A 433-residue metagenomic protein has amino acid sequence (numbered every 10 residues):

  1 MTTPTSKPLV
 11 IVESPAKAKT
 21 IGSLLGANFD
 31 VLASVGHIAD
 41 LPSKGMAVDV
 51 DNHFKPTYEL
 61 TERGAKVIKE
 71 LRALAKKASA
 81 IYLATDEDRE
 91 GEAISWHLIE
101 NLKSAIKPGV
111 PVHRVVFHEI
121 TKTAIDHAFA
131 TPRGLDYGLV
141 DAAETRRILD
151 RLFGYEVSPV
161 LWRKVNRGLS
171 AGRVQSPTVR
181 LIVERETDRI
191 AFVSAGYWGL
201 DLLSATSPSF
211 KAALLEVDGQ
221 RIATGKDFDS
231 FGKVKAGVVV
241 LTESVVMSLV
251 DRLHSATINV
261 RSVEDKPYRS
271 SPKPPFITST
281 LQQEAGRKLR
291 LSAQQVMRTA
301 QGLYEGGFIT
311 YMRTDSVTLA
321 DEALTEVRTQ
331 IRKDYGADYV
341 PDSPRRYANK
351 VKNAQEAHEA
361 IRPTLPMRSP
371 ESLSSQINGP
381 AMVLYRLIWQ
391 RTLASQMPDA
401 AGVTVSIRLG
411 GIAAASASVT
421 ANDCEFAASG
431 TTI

Functional and structural regions predicted by a protein language model:
M1-R147, F228, G237-V240, S244-M247: Intrinsically disordered, low-complexity regulatory segments
S6-K7, D86-D88, N166-S170, D265-P274 (+2 more regions): Conserved short loop/turn motifs at secondary-structure junctions
K17, E90-I94, T145, S170 (+4 more regions): Hydrophobic (often cysteine-bearing) scaffold residues that line and stabilize catalytic clefts of nucleotide/cofactor
D30, A39-L60, A171-Q301, G336-A337 (+2 more regions): Long, highly charged, low-complexity internal segments
K76, I120-T206, D265-R269: C-terminal or mid-to-C-terminal helical accessory/interaction module adjacent to the motor/catalytic core
H118-T123, I277-S279, T299-I309: Short, conserved phosphate-binding/catalytic loop or strand-edge motifs used in phosphoryl-/nucleotidyl-transfer
L291-Q355: Extended, well-ordered alpha-helical scaffold/bundle regions in very large, multi-domain proteins
R345-S375: Acidic, turn-prone loop/beta-hairpin segments
